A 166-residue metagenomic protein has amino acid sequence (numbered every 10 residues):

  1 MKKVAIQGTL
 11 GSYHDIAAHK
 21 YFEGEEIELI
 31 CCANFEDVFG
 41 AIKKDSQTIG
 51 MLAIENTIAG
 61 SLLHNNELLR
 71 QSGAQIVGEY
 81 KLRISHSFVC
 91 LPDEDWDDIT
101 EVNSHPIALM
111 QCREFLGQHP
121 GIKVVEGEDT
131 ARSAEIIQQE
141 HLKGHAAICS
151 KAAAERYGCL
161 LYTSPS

Functional and structural regions predicted by a protein language model:
M1-S164: Domain-level signature for soluble enzymes in the chorismate/prephenate branch of the shikimate pathway
